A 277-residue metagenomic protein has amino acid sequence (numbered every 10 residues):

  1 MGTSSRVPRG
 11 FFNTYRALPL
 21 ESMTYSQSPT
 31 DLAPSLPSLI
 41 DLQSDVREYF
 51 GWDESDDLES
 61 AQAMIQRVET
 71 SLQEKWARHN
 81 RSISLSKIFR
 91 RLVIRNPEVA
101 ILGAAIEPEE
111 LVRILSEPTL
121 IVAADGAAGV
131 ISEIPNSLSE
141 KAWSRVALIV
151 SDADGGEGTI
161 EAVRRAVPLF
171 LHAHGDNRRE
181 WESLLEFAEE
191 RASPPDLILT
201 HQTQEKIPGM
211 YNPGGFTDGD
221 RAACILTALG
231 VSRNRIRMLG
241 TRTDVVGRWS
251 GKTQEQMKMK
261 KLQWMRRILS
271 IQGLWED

Functional and structural regions predicted by a protein language model:
R6-V99, P108-V112, V246-D277: N-terminal donor/sugar-recognition subdomains of glycan-related enzymes, prototypically the membrane-proximal stem
R78-H79, I83, R91-N96, P118-L120 (+1 more regions): Acidic/Gly/His-enriched mid-domain segments of enzyme catalytic cores or analogous surface patches that mediate
A100-I106, D125, Y211-C224, R233-W249: Glycine-rich anion-binding loop/nest that anchors nucleotide
A104-P108, E157, P168-L169, R237: C-terminal catalytic "cap/lid" subdomain
P135, A188-A192, G240, L269-E276: Structural signal for hydrophobic packing residues in well-ordered secondary-structure cores of soluble enzyme domains
I198-L199, R235-G240, D277: A structural signal for short, well-ordered beta-strand segments and their strand-loop junctions that often border
